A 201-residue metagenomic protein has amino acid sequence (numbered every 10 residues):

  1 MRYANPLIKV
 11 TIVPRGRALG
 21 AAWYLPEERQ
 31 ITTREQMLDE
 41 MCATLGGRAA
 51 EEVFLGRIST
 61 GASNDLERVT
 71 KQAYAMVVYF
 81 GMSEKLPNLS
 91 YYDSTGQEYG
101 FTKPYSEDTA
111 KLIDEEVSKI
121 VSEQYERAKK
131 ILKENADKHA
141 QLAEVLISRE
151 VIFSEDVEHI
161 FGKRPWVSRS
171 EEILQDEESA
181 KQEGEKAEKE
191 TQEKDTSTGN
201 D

Functional and structural regions predicted by a protein language model:
M1-D201: Soluble catalytic regions of large protease machineries
